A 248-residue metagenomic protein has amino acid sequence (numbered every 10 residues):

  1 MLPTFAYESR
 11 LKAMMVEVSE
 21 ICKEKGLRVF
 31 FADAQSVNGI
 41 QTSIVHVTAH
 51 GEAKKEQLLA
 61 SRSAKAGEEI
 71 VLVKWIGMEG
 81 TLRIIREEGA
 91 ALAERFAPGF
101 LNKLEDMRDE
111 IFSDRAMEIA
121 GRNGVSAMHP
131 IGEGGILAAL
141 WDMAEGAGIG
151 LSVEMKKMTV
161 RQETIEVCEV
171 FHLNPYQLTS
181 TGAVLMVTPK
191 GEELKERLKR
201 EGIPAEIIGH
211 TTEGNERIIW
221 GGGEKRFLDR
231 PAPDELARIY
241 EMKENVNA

Functional and structural regions predicted by a protein language model:
M1-I85, H210: Glycine-rich anion-binding loops of enzyme active sites
P3-A6, E105-T179: Active-site-proximal betaalpha loop/short-helix elements that scaffold phosphoryl/nucleotidyl transfer chemistry
C22, V37-T42, S61-K65, E118-R122 (+5 more regions): Solvent-exposed alpha-helices and their adjacent loops that cap or buttress functional pockets in soluble metabolic
R28-D33, A49, L72-V73, A127-I131 (+3 more regions): General beta-strand structural signal in soluble alpha/beta enzymes
H46-A60, R95-I119: Active-site glycine-rich loop that binds ribose-phosphate moieties when present
L82-L101: Short, compositionally biased
V187-E193: Helix N-cap motif at beta-to-alpha junctions
E201-A248: Acidic, Ser/Thr/Pro-rich beta/coil linker or hinge segments at domain junctions
